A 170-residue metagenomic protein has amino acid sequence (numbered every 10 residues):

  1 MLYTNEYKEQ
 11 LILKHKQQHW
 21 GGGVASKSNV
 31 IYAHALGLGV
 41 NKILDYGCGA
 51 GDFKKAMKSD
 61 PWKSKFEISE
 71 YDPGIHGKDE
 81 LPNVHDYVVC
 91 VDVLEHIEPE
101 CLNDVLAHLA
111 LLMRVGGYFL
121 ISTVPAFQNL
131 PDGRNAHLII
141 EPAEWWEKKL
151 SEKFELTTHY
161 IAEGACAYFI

Functional and structural regions predicted by a protein language model:
M1-Y87, N103-A107, L112, T123 (+3 more regions): Conserved N-terminal segment of class I S-adenosyl-L-methionine
E70, C90, Y118: Short hydrophobic-acidic sequence motifs that mark active-site Asp/Glu residues
Y87-V93: A short beta-strand submotif of the Rossmann-like class I SAM-dependent methyltransferase core that lines
V91, E100, L120: Conserved residues at the C-terminal ends of beta-strands
H96-I97: A short His-aromatic
E100, Q128-L130: Aromatic- and Lys/Arg-enriched surface recognition patch
M113-G117: Short glycine-dipeptide loop
S122-Q128: Short "lid" loop at the C-terminus of a central beta-strand within the Rossmann-like core of SAM-dependent
